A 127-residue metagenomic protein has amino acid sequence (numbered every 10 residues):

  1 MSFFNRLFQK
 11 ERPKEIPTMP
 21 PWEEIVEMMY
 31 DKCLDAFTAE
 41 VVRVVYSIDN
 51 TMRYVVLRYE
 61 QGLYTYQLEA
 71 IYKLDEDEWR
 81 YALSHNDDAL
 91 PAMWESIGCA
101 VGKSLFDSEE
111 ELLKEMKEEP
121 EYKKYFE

Functional and structural regions predicted by a protein language model:
F3-M52: Negatively charged, low-complexity tracts enriched in Asp/Glu with abundant Ser/Thr
L7, I71-Y72, D77-W79, K103 (+1 more regions): A structural signal for the main folded, soluble domain(s) of proteins
V44-I48, Y59, A100: Compositionally biased, intrinsically disordered low-complexity segments
V56-A89: A short, structured beta-strand/loop element
E78-E111: A short, exposed loop/beta-hairpin motif centered on an aromatic-Gly-Thr core
L112-E127: Low-complexity intrinsically disordered segments
